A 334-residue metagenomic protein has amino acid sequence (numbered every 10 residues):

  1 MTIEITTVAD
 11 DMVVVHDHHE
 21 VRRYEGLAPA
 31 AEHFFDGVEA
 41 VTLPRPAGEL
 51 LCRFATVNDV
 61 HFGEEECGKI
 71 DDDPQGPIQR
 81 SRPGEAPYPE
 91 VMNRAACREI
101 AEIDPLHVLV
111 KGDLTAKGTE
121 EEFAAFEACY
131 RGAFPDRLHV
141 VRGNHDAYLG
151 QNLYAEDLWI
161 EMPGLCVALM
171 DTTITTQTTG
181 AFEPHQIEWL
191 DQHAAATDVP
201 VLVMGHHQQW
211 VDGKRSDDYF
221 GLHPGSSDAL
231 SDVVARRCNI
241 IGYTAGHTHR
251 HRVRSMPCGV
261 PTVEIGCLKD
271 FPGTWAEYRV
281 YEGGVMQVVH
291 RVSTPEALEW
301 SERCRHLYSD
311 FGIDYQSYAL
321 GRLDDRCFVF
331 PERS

Functional and structural regions predicted by a protein language model:
M1-H18: Extracellular ectodomain segments of secreted/surface proteins
G26-P29, F34-T119, A195: N-terminal active-site segment of His-dependent metallophosphoesterases
L43-A47, V60-G63, N152-Y219, E277 (+1 more regions): Conserved catalytic scaffold of divalent metal-dependent phosphoesterases
P46, K117-Q192, P224-L230, M256-E264 (+1 more regions): Extended active-site neighborhood of metal-dependent phosphoesterases/phosphodiesterases
N58-V91, A147-L153, T175-F182, D217-Y219 (+2 more regions): Acidic/histidine-rich helix-loop elements that form or flank divalent-metal/phosphate-binding sites at the catalytic
G63-E66, L114-E121, H145-Q151, T175-T178 (+3 more regions): Active-site environment of divalent metal-dependent phosphoester hydrolases
A96-H107, Q177-P261, F311-S334: His/acidic metal-ligating clusters that form di-metal
E282-S334: A short C-terminal boundary segment appended to hydrolase-like catalytic domains
